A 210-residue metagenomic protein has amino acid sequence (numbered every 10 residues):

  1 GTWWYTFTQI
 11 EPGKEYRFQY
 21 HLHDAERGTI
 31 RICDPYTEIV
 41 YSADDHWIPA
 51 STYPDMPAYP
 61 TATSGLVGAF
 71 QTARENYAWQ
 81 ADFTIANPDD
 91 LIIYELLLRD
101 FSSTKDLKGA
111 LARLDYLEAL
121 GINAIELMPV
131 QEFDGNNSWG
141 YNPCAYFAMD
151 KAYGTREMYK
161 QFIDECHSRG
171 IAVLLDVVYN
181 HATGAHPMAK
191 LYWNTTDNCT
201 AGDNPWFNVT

Functional and structural regions predicted by a protein language model:
T2-T6, I10-I93: The feature marks proteins involved in alpha-glucan
Q80-P88, L97-T210: Substrate-binding/active-site clefts of carbohydrate-active enzymes
